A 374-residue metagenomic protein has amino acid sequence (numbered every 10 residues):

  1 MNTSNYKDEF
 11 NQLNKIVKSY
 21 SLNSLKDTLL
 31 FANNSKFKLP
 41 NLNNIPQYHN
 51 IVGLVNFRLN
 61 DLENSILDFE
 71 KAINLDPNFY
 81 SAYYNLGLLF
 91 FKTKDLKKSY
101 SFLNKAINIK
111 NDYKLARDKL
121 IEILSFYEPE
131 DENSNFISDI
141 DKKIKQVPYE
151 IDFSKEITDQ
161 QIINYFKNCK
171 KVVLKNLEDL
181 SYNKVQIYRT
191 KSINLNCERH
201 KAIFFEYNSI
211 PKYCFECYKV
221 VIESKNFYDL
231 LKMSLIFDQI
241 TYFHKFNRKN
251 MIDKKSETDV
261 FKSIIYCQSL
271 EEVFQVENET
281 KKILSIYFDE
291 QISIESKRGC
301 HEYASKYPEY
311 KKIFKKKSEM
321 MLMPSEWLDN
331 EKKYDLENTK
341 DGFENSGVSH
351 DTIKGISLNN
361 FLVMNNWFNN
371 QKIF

Functional and structural regions predicted by a protein language model:
E9, P46-Q47, Y80-S81, K114-L115: Helix-start (N-cap) detector for alpha-helical repeat units in TPR-like alpha-solenoids, especially tetratricopeptide
R117-F374: Structured alpha/beta or helical-core interaction and ligand-binding surfaces enriched in interleaved
